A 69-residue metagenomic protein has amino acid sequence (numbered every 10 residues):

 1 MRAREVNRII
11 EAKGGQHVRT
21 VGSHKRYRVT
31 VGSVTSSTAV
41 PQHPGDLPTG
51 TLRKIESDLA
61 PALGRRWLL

Functional and structural regions predicted by a protein language model:
M1-G14: Polyanion-binding surface elements
V6, Q16-G32, S37-G45: Basic/aromatic recognition patch in beta-strand/loop cores that engages polyanionic ligands
K13-K25, R53-E56, A62-R65: Short, low-complexity, intrinsically disordered N-terminal segments
V34, Q42-L69: C-terminal structural segments of small proteins and small subunits
